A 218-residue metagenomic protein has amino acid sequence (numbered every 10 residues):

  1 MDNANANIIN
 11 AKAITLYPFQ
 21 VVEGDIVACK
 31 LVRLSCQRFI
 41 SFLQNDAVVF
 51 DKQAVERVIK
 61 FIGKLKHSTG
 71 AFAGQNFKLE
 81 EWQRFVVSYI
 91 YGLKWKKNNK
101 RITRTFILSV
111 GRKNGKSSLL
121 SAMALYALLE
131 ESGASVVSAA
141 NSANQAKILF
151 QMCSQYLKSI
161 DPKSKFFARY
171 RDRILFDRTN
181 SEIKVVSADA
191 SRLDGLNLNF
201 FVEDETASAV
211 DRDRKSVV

Functional and structural regions predicted by a protein language model:
D2-V218: Phosphate/NTP-binding elements of NTP-utilizing enzymes
